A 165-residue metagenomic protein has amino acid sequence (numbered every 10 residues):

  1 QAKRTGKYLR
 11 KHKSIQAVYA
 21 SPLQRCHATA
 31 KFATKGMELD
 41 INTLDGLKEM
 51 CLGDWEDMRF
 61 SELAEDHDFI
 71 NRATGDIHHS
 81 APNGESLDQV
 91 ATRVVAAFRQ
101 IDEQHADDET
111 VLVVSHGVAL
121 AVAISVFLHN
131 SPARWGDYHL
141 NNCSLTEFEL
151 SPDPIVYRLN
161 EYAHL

Functional and structural regions predicted by a protein language model:
Q1-A28, S80-V95: Loop-to-helix element that buttresses phosphate recognition and phosphoryl-transfer chemistry
T5, L39-N42, M50-S61, E103 (+2 more regions): Acidic, low-complexity terminal tails and accessory targeting/binding regions of phosphate-metabolizing enzymes
A28-T34: Short Gly/Thr/Asp-enriched flexible loops that form oxyanion-binding sites at enzyme active sites
F32, V122, V126: Active-site signature of alpha/beta-hydrolase-fold catalytic machinery across serine- and Asp/Cys-nucleophile hydrolases
K35-V95, E149, Y157-R158: Phosphate-handling substructures
D107-G117: Generic beta-sheet signal
